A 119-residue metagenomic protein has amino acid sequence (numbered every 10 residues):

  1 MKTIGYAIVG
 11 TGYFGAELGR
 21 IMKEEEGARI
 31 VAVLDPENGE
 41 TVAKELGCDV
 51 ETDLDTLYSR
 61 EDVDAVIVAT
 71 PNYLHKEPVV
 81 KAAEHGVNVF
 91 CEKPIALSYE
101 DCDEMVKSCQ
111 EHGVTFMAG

Functional and structural regions predicted by a protein language model:
M1-E45: N-terminal Rossmann-like dinucleotide-binding module
A7-V9, F90, M117: Conserved hydrophobic packing residues within short motifs/helices of P-loop NTPase cores of ABC-family ATPases
G10, I67-T70, G119: Small/polar loops that bind or transfer phosphate-bearing groups
E25-G27, H85, Q110-V114: Short helix-capping segments at alpha-helix termini
R29-A32, D64-A65, N88, T115: Short, Asp-centered acidic motifs that coordinate Mg2+ and/or phosphate in catalytic or ligand-binding sites
P36, E51-D53, G119: Conserved beta-strand termini and adjacent loop/short-helix elements that scaffold enzyme active sites in alpha/beta
C48-S108: Beta-loop-alpha module in the N-terminal Rossmann-like domain of NAD(P)-dependent dehydrogenases, especially those
E104-G119: Rossmann-fold dehydrogenase core element
